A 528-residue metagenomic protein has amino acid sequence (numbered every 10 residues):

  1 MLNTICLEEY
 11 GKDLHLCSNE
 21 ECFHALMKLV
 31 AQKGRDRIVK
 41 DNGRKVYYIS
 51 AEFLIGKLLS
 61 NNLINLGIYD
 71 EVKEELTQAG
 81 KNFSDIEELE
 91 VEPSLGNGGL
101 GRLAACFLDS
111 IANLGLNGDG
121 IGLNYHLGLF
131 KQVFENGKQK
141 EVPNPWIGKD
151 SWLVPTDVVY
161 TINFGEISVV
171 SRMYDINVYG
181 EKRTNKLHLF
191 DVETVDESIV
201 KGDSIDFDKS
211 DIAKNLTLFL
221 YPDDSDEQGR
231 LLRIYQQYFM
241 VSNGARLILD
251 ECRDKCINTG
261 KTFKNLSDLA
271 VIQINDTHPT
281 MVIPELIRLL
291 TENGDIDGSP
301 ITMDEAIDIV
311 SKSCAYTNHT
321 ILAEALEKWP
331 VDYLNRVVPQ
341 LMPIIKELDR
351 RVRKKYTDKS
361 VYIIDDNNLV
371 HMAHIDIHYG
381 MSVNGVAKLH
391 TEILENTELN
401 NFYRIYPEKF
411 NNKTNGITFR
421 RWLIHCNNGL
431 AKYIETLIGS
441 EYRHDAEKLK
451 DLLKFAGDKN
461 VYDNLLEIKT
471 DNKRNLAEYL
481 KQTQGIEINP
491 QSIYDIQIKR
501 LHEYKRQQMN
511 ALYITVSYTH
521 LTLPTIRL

Functional and structural regions predicted by a protein language model:
M1-G67, G137, P143-G148, V159-G180 (+2 more regions): Hydrophobic alpha-helical membrane-insertion signals
V30-E87, G202-I212, S242-T262: Conserved oxyanion/phosphate-binding beta-strand-loop segments in alpha/beta enzyme cores
G43-K45, W152-N275, W329-V386, E398-R500 (+1 more regions): Active-site cores of enzymes that catalyze phosphoryl transfer or operate on phosphate-rich substrates
N97, N113-Y174, L290: Extended, regular secondary-structure scaffolds
G101, C106-D109: A conserved hydrophobic secondary-structure block that centers on an alpha-helix together with its immediately flanking
G115-L116, V241-S242, R246-D332: An amphipathic, hydrophobic-aromatic interaction surface with interspersed Lys/Arg that forms lipid/phosphate-bearing
I498-Y518: C-terminal substrate/ligand-recognition segments
T519-T525: Conserved small/polar residues in nucleotide/adenosyl-binding loops
